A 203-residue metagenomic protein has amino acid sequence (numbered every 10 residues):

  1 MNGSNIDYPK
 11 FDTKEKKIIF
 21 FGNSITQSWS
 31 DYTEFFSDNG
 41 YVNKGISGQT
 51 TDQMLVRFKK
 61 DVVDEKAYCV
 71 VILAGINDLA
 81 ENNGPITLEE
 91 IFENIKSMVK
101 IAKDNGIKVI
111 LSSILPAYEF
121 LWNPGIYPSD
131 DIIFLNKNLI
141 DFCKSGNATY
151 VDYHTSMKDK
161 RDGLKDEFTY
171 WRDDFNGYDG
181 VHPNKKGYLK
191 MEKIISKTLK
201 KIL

Functional and structural regions predicted by a protein language model:
M1-V71, L164: Serine-esterase "nucleophile elbow" of acetyl-processing enzymes
S24-S28, S47-T51, I76-A80, L115-E119 (+2 more regions): Solvent-exposed loop/turn segments at secondary-structure junctions within structured extracellular/periplasmic domains
G45-I46, I76-E89, W122-P128: Surface-exposed cleft-lining segments at the edges of enzyme active sites
Q49-V56, P85-I95: Glycine-rich anion/phosphate-binding loops
F58, I95-V99, N136, I140: Generic structural signal for well-ordered alpha-helices, preferentially at hydrophobic/aromatic core positions
V71-G75, F92-V99, K103-N105, V109-S112: Conserved, well-ordered alpha-helix/loop/beta-strand core segments that scaffold catalytic motifs
T87-K96, P128-N136: Charged helix-capping and loop-helix junction motifs
P116-L203: Catalytic His-Asp segment of secreted/periplasmic serine-dependent ester chemistry enzymes
